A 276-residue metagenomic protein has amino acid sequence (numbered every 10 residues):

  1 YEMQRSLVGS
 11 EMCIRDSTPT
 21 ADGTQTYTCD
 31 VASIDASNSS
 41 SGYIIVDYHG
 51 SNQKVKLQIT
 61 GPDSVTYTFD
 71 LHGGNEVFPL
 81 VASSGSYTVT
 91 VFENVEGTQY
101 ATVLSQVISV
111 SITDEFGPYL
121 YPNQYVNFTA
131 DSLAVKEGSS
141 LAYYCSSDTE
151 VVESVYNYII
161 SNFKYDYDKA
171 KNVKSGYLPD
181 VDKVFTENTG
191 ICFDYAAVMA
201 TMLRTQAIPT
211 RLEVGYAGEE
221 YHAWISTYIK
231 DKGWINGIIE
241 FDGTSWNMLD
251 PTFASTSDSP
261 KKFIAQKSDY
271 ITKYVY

Functional and structural regions predicted by a protein language model:
Y1-I14: Single conserved hydrophobic/aromatic residue that forms the stacking wall/gate of nucleotide- or nucleobase-binding
T28-S33, S37-S41, G50-V55, I59-P62 (+1 more regions): Low-complexity, Gly/Ser/Thr/Pro-rich intrinsically disordered linker/tail segments
G74-A82: Exposed aromatic-hydrophobic patches
S84-T102: Short, aromatic- and glycine-rich surface loops/edge beta-strands on solvent-exposed regions
T98-L133: Short beta-strand elements
P122-T186, I235, G243-T244, L249-S257 (+2 more regions): Secondary-structure boundary elements
V151-V155, N188-L203: Active-site nucleophilic cysteine motif
D194-Y276: Hydrophobic/aromatic-rich core segments of domains that either
